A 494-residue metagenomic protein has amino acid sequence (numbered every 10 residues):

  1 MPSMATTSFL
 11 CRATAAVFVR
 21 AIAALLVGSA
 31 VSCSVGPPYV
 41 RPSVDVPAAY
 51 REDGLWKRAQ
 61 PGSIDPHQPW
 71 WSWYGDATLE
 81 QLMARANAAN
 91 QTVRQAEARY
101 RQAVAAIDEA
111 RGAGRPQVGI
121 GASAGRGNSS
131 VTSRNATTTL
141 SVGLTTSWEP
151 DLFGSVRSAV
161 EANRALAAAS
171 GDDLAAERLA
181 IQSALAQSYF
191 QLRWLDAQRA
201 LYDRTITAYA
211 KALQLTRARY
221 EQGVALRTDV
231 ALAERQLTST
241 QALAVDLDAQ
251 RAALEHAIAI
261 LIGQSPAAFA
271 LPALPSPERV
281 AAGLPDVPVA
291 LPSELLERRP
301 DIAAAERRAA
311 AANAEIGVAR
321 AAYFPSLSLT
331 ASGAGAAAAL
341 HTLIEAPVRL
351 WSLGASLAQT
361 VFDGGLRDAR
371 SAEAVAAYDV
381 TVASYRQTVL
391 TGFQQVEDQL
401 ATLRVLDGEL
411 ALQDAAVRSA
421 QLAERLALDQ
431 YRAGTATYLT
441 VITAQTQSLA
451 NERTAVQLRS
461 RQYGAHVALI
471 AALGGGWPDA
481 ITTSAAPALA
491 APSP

Functional and structural regions predicted by a protein language model:
M1-A16: N-terminal secretory signal peptides that target proteins for export/translocation
M4-S8, A21-A88, R164, D248-E297 (+4 more regions): Terminal intrinsically disordered/low-complexity segments used for targeting and assembly
S34-A186, S326-A331, L350, G364-S371: Short flexible linkers and secondary-structure junctions
R94-Q95, R111-G112, P150-R178, T228 (+6 more regions): Sec/SRP-type N-terminal targeting helices
S123-G127, S147, L195, Q236 (+3 more regions): Outer-membrane beta-barrel pore domains and translocons
V156, D172-L291, T402, A416 (+3 more regions): Periplasmic alpha-helical coiled-coil/stalk elements that build and connect Gram-negative outer-membrane
Y220-V224, Y431-T435, A472-G476: A short glycine-centered flexible hinge/capping loop motif at secondary-structure junctions
E424-Q462: C-terminal structured "cap/appendage" subdomains that terminate the fold
